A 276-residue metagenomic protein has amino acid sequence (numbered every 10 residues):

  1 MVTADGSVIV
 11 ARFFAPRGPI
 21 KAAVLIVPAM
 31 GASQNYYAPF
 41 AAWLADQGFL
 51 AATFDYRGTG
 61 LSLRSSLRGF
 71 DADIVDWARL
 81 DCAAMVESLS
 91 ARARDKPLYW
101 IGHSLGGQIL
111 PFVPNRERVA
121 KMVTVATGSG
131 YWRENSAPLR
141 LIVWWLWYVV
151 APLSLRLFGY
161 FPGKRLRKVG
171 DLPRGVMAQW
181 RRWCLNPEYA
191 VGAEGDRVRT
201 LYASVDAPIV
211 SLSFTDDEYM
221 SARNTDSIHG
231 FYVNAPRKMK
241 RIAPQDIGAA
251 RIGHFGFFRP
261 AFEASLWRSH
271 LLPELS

Functional and structural regions predicted by a protein language model:
M1-A15: N-terminal cap/lid segment of alpha/beta-hydrolase-fold proteins
I26-A32: Active-site glycine-rich loops that stabilize anionic/oxyanionic intermediates across multiple enzyme folds
Q34-L67: Conserved alpha/beta-hydrolase
D71-R92: Alpha/beta-hydrolase active-site loop
I101-E188: Alpha/beta-hydrolase-fold enzymes
V205, S211-S213: Short beta-strand/loop motif that positions the catalytic acidic residue of the alpha/beta-hydrolase fold
S221-F231: Short alpha-helix in the alpha/beta-hydrolase fold that links the catalytic acid
K238-S276: Catalytic active-site module of serine/aspartate enzymes centered on a nucleophile-bearing elbow/loop
